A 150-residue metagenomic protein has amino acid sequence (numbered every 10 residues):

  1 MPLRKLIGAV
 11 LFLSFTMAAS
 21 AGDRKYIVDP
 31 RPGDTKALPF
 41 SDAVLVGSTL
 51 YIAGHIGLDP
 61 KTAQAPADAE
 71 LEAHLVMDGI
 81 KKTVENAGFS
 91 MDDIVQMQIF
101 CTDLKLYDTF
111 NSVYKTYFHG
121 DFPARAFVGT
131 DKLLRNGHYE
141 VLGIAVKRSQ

Functional and structural regions predicted by a protein language model:
M1-L3: N-terminal secretory signal peptides that target proteins for export/translocation
K5-G8, F15-D78, K82-D92, F100-Q150: N-terminal presequence-like segments and the immediate start of the first folded domain
